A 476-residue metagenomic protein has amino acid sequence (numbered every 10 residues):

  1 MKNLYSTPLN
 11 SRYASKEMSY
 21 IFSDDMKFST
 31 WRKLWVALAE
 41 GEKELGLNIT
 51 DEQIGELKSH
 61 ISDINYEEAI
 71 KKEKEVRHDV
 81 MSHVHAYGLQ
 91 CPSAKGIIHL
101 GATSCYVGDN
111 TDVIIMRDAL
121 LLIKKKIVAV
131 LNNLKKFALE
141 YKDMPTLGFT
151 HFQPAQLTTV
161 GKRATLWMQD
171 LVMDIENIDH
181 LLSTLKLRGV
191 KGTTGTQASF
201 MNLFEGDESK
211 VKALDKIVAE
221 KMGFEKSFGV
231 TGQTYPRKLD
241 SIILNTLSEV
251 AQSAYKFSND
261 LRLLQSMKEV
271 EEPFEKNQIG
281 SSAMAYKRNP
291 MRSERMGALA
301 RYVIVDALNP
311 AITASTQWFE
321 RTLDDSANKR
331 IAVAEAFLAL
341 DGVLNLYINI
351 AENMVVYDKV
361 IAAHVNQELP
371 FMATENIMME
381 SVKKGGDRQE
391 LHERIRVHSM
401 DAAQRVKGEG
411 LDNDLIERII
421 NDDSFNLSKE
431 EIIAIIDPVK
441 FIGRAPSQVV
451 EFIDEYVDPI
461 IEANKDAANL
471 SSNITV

Functional and structural regions predicted by a protein language model:
M1-A198, N202-I217, G280-S281, M291-R295 (+6 more regions): A helix-coil-helix interface module used to build multimeric assemblies and to scaffold catalytic/cofactor sites
S19-S23, E68-I70, Q278-A298, E320-E335 (+4 more regions): Short beta-alpha connecting loops at secondary-structure transitions that line or flank enzyme active sites
R77-V80, I127, L131-L134, A164-I178 (+5 more regions): Alpha-helical transition-metal enzyme core signature, strongest for iron centers
L139-G161, E271-K287, E320-A327, E352-M372: Glycine-rich cofactor-pocket loops
D174, I178, E225, G232-S326 (+1 more regions): Glycine-rich anion/phosphate-binding loop at the beta-strand->alpha-helix junction
E208-Q233: Active-site-adjacent "gating/activation" loops or surface patches in catalytic cores
E271, R394-D401: Active/binding-pocket-proximal capping segment
Y302-R388, R394: Long, amphipathic alpha-helical stalk/connector segments used for oligomerization, subunit docking, or mechanical
